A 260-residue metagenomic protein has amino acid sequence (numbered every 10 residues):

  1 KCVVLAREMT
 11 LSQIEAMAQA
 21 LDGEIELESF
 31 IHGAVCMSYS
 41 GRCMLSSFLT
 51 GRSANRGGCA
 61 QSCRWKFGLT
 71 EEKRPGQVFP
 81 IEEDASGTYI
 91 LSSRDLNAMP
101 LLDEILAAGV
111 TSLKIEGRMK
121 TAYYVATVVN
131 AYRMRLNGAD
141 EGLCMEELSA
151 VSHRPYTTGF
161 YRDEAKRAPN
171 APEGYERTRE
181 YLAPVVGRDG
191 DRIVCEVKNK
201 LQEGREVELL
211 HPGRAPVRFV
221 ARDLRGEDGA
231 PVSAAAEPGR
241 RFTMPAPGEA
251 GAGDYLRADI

Functional and structural regions predicted by a protein language model:
K1: Conserved thiamine diphosphate
V4-L5, L11-S112, M119-I260: Active-site pocket-lining/capping segments in soluble small-molecule metabolic enzymes
